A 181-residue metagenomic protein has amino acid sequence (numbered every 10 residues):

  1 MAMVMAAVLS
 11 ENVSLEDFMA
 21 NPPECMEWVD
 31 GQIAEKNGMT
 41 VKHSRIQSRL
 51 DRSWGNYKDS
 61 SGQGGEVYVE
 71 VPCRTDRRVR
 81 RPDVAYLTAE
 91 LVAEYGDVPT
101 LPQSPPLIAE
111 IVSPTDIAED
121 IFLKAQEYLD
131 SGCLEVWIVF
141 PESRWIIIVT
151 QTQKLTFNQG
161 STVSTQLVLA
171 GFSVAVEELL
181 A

Functional and structural regions predicted by a protein language model:
M1-A181: Gly/Pro/Ser/Thr-rich low-complexity, intrinsically disordered segments predominantly at protein N-termini
